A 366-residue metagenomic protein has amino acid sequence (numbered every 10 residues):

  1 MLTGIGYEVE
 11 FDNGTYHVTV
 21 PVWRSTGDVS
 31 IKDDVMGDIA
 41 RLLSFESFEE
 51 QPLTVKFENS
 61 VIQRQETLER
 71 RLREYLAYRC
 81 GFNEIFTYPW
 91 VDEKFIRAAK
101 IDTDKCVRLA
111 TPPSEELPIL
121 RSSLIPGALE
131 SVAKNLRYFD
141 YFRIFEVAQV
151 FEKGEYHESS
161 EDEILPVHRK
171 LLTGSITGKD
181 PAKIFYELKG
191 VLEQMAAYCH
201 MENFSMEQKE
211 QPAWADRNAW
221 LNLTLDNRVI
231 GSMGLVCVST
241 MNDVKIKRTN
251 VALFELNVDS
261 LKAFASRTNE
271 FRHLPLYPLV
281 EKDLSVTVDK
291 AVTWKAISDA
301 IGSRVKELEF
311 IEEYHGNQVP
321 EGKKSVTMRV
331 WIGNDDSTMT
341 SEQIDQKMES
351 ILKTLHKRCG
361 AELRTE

Functional and structural regions predicted by a protein language model:
M1-F142, R329-G333, Q343, K347-E366: Extended, well-folded interaction surfaces typified by the phenylalanyl-tRNA synthetase beta subunit core
M1-I5, I31-D38, E84, P89-K94 (+4 more regions): Conserved alpha/beta core surface patches that mediate binding of polyanionic ligands
T3-N13, S160, V167-H168, T173 (+1 more regions): A carboxyl-terminal module marker
V20-V22, T111, Q149, I176-G178 (+2 more regions): Short, structured patches in soluble enzyme cores that scaffold and shape functional sites
P21-D33, N59-E69, R97-K105, E155-V167 (+2 more regions): Short glycine/threonine-rich loop-to-helix capping motif typified by GTGT followed within a few residues by an Asp-Pro
S25-G27, K56-E58, D92-A98, E116 (+6 more regions): Flexible loop/turn segments at secondary-structure boundaries
I31, S47-E50, V55, T87-E93 (+13 more regions): Generic structural "secondary-structure junction" signal
F57-Q63, L68, K170-D180, L284-S285: Terminal, regulation- and interaction-focused segments at domain boundaries
